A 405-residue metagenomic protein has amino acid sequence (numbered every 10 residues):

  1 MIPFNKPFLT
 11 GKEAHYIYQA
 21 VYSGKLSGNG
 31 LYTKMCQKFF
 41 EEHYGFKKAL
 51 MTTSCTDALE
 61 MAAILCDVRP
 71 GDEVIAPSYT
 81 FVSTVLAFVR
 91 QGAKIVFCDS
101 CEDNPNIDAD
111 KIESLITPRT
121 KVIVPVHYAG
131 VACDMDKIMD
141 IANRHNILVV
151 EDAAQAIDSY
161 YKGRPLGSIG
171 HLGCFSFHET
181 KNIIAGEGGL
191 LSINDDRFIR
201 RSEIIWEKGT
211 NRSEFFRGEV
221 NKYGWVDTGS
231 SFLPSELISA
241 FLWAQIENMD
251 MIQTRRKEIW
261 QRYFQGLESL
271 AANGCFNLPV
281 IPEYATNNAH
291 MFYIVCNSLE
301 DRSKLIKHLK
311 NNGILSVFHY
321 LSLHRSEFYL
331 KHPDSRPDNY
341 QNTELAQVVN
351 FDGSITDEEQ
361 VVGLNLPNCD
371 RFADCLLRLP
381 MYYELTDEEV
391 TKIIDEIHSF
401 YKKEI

Functional and structural regions predicted by a protein language model:
M1-S27, G224-V226, P380: N-terminal "arm"/small-domain region of PLP-dependent enzymes with the aminotransferase-like
L26-E73, L86-Q91, F97-C98, R164: Phosphate-binding glycine-rich loop
K34-K38, H43-A49, D110, S114 (+5 more regions): PLP-dependent aminotransferase class I/II
L50, I75, V96, V149-V150 (+3 more regions): Structural detector of well-ordered beta-strand residues that form the stable sheet scaffold of enzyme domains
M51, A76, F97, L191 (+1 more regions): Conserved SAM-binding loop
I64-A153, Y160: PLP-dependent aminotransferase-like
E151-A185, E214-F216, N221-V226, N277: Conserved active-site segment immediately N-terminal to the catalytic lysine that forms the internal aldimine
F175-S176, G189-D195, W243: Short beta-strand-to-turn element immediately C-terminal to the catalytic PLP-Schiff-base lysine in fold type I
